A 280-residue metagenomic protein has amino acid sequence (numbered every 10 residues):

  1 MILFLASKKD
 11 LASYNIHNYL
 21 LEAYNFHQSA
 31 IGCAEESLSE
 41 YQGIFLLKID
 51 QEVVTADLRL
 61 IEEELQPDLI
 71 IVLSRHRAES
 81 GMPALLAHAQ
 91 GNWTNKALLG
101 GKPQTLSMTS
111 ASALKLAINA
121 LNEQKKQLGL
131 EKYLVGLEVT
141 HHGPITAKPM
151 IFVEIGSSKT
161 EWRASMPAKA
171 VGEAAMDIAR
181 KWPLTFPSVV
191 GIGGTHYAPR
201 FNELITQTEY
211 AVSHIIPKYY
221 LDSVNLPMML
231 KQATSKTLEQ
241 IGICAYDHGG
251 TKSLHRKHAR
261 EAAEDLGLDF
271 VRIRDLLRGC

Functional and structural regions predicted by a protein language model:
M1-A147, S158-K159, S165-K169, M176-P199 (+1 more regions): N-terminal catalytic or cofactor-binding beta/alpha core of small enzyme domains
A198-Q207: Short glycine/threonine-rich loop-to-helix capping motif typified by GTGT followed within a few residues by an Asp-Pro
